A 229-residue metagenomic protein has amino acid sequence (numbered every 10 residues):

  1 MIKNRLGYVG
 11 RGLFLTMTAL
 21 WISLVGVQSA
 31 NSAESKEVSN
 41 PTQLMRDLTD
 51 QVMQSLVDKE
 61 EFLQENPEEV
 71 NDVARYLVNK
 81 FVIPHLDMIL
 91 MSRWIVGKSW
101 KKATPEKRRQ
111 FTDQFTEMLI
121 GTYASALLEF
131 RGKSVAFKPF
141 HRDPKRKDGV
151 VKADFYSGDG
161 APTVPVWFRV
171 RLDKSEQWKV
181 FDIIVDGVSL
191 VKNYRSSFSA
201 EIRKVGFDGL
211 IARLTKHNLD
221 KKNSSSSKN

Functional and structural regions predicted by a protein language model:
M1-V9: N-terminal secretory signal peptides that target proteins for export/translocation
G12-V25: Bacterial N-terminal signal peptides
A30-S35: Boundary at the C-terminal end of the N-terminal hydrophobic targeting segment
E37-L119, Y123: Early exported N-terminus immediately downstream of N-terminal targeting peptides
W100, E117-M118, R142, Y156-G158 (+1 more regions): Solvent-exposed loop/turn segments at secondary-structure junctions within structured extracellular/periplasmic domains
T122-V164, H217-N229: Surface-exposed, charged secondary-structure patches
T163-K192: Short beta-strand edge/turn micro-motifs at domain boundaries
D182-N229: Low-complexity, intrinsically disordered terminal/linker segments enriched in charged and Gly/Pro repeats
